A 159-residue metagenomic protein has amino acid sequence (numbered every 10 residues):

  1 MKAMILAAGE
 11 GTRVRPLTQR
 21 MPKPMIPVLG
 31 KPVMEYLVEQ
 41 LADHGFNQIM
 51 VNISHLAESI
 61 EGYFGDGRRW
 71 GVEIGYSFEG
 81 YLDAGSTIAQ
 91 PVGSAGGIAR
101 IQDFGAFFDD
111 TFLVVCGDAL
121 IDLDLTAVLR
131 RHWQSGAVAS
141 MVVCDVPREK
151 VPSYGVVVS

Functional and structural regions predicted by a protein language model:
M1-S159: Unchanged
